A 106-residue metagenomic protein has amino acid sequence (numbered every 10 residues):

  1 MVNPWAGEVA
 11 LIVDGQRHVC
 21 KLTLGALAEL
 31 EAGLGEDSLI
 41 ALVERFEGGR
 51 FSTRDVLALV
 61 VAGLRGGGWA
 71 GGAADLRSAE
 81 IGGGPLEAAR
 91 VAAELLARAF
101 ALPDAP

Functional and structural regions predicted by a protein language model:
M1-I12, R17, A32, D37-R54 (+1 more regions): Charged interaction scaffolds used for protein-protein
K21-L22: Short linear motifs in exposed loops
